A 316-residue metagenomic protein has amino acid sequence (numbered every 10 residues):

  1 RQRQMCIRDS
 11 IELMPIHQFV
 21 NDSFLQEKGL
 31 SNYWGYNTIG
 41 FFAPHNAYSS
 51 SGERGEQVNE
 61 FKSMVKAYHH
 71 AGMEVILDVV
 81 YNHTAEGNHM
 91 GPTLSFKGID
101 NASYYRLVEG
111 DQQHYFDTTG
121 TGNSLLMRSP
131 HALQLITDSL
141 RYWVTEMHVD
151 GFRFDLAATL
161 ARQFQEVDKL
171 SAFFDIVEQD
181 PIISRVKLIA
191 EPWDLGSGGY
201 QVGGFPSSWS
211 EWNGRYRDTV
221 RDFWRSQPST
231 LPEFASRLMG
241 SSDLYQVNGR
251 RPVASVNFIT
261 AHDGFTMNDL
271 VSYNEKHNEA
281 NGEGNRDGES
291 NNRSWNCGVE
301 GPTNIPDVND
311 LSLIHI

Functional and structural regions predicted by a protein language model:
Q4, R8, E12-H148, R153-Q179 (+2 more regions): Substrate-binding/active-site clefts of carbohydrate-active enzymes
Q163-F164, K169-L313: Conserved alpha/beta catalytic core and glycan-binding cleft of carbohydrate-active enzymes
